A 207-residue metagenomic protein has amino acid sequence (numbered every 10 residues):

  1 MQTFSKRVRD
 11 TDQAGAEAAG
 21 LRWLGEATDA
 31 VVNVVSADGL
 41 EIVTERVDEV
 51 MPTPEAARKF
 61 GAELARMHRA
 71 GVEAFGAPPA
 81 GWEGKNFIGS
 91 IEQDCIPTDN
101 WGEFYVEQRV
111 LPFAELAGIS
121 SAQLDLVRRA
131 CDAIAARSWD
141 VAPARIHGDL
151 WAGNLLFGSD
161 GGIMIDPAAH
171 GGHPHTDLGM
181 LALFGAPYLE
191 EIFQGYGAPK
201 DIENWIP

Functional and structural regions predicted by a protein language model:
M1-E103: ATP-binding pocket architecture of kinase catalytic cores
R7, D29-V31, A130-A133, D149-W151: A generic local structural motif
G15, D125, P187: Conserved phosphate-coordination/catalytic loops
L24, V110-A114, L181: Buried hydrophobic packing segments
V47, V110, D160-G161: Short loop segments at secondary-structure junctions
V72-R145, A198: An alpha-helical support segment within catalytic cores of ATP-dependent transferases
D94-V106, V141-R145, A152-N204: Active-site Asp-x-Gly
P207: Walker A (P-loop) phosphate-binding motif
